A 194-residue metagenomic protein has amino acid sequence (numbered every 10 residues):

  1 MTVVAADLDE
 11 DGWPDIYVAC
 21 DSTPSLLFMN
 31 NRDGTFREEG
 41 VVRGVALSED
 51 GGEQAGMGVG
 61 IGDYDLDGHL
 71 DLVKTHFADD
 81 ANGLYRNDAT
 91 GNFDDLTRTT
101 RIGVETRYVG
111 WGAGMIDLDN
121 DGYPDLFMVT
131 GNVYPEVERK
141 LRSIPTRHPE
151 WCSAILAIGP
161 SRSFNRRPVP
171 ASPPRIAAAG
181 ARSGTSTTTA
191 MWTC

Functional and structural regions predicted by a protein language model:
M1-C194: Acidic, glycine/proline-rich Ca2+-coordinating loop motifs
